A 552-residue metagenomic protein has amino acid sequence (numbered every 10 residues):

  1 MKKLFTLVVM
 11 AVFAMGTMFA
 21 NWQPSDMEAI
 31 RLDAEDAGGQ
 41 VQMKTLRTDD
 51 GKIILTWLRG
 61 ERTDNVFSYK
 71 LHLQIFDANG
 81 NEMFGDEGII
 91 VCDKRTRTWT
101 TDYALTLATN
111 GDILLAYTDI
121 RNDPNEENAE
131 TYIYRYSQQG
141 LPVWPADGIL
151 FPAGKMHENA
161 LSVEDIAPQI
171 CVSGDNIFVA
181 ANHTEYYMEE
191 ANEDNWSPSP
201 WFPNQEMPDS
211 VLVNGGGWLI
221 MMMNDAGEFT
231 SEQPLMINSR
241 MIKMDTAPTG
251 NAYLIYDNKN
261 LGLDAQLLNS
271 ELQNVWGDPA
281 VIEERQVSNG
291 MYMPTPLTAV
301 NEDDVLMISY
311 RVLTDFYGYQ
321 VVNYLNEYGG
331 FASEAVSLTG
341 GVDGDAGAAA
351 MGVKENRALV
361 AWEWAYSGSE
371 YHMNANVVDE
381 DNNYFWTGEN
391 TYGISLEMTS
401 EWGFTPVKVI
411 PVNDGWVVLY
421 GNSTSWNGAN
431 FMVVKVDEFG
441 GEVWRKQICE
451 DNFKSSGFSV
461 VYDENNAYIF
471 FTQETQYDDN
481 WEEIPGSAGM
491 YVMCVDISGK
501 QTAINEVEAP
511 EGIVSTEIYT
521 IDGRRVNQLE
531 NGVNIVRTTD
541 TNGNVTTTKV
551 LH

Functional and structural regions predicted by a protein language model:
M1-L4, H552: Positively charged n-region of N-terminal signal peptides that target proteins for export
L4-A14: Sec-dependent N-terminal signal peptides
M15-A20: Sec/Tat signal peptide C-region and signal peptidase I cleavage site
N21-G499: Extracellular, repeat-based ectodomains that mediate carbohydrate processing or recognition
V495-R525: Residue-level detector of functionally pivotal "anchor" positions at catalytic/ligand-binding pockets or at interdomain
L529-E530: Surface-exposed, short loops/turns at beta-strand junctions within beta-sandwich domains
V533-H552: C-terminal tail/sorting-segment detector
